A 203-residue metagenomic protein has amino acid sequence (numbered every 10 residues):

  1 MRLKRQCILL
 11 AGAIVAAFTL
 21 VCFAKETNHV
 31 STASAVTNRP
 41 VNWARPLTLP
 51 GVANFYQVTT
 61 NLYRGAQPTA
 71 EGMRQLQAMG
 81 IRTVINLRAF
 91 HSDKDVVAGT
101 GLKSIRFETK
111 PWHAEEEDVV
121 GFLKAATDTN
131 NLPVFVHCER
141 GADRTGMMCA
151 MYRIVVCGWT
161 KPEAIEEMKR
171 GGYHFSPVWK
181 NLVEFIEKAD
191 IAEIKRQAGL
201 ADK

Functional and structural regions predicted by a protein language model:
R2-F135, M147-K203: Cys-dependent protein tyrosine phosphatase-like superfamily
C138: Short cysteine clusters
G141: Substrate/cofactor-recognition hotspot
R144: Conserved lysine of the Walker
